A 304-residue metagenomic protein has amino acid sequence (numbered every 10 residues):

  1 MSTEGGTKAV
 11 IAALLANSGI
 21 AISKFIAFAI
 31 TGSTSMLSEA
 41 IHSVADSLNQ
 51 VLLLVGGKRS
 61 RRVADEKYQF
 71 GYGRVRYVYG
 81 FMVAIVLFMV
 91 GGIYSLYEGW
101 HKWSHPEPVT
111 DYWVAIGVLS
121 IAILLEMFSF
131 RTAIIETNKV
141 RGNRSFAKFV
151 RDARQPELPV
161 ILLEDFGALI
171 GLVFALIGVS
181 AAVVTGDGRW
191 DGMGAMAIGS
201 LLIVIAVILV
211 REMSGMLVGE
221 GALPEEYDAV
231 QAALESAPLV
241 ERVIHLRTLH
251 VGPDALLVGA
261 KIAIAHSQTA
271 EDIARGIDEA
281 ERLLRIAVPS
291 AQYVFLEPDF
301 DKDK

Functional and structural regions predicted by a protein language model:
M1-S23: Topogenic membrane-insertion module of multi-pass membrane proteins
G6, R74-K304: Alpha-helical transmembrane segments and adjacent TM-loop junctions that form the membrane-embedded core of multi-pass
N17, K24, E39, D46 (+3 more regions): Acidic active-site catalytic centers that drive phospho-/nucleotidyl reactions and related ester hydrolyses
G19-I26, T31, S43, S47-L53 (+1 more regions): Hydrophobic alpha-helical membrane-embedded segments
I30-K58, R62, L96, W100 (+1 more regions): Acidic (Asp/Glu-rich) catalytic motifs at the cytosolic membrane interface
G56-V75, H105: Aspartate-rich (DDxxD/NDxxD/DxxxD) Mg2+/diphosphate-binding motifs and their adjoining helix-loop segments
